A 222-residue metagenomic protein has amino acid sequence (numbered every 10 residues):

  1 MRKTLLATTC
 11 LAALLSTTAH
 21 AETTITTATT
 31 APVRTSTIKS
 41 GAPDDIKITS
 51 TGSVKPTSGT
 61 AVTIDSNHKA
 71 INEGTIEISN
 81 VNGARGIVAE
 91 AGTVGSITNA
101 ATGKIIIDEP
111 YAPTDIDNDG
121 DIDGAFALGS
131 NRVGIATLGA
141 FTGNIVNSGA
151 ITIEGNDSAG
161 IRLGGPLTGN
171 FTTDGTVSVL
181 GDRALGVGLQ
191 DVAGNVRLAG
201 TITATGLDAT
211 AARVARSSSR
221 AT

Functional and structural regions predicted by a protein language model:
M1-E22: Gram-negative bacterial Sec-dependent N-terminal signal peptides
T4, G165, G200: Flexible, active-site-adjacent loop/turn segments at secondary-structure boundaries
E22-A31, D44-S58, I71-G83, S96-N131 (+4 more regions): Beta-strand-rich solenoid/repeat architectures in extracellular/passenger domains of polysaccharide-targeting enzymes
A61-T63: Charged, amphipathic alpha-helical stretches
D65-I71: Short, surface-exposed polybasic-and-hydrophobic patches located at secondary-structure transitions
G92: Short, basic/aromatic recognition patches
V133-A136, A159-L163, L185-L189, T210-R213: Structural detector for internal amphipathic alpha-helices that build alpha-solenoid repeat scaffolds
